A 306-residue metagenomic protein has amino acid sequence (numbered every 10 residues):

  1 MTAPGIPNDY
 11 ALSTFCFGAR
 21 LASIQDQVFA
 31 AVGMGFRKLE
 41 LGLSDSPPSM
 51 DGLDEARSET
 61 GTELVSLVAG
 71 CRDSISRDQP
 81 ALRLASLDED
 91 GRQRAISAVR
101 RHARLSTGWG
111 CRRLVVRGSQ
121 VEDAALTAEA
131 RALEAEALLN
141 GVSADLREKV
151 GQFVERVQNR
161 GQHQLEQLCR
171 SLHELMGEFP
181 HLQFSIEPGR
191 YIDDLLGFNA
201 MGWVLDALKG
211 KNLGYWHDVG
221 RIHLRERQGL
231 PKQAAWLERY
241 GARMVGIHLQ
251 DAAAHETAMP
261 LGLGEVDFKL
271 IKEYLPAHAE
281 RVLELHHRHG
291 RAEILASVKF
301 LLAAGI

Functional and structural regions predicted by a protein language model:
T2-D9, L21-V32, P47, G52 (+5 more regions): Histidine-acidic metal/acid-base catalytic patches
F15-G18, V68-S74, S119-Q120: Short glycine-enriched loops at secondary-structure junctions
C16, D45, P188-R190: Short, flexible loop/turn elements at secondary-structure junctions
V32-K38, H181-S185, A279-E280: Short, surface-exposed connector motifs at secondary-structure boundaries
R37-S46: A short beta-strand-loop structural module common to alpha/beta enzyme folds
S49-V68, R131-S143: Short acidic, glycine/proline-enriched helix-loop-strand junctions
D73-D78, D123-L126: Short acidic/His/Gly/Ser-rich catalytic and metal-binding motifs that mark active-site loops of diverse hydrolases
L84-Y215: Active-site acidic/histidine proton-transfer and metal-coordination neighborhood in alpha/beta enzyme cores
